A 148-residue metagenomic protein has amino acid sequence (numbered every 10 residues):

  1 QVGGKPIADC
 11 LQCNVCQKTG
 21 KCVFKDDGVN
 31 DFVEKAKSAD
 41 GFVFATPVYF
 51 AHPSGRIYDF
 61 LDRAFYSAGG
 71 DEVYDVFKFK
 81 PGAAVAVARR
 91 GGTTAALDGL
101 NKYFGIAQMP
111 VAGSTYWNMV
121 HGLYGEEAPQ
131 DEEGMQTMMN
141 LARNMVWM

Functional and structural regions predicted by a protein language model:
Q1-G3, T115-N118: Short, small-residue-rich loop/turn micro-motifs
Q1-V73, G125-M148: N-terminal beta1-alpha1-beta2 submodule of the flavodoxin-like/Rossmannoid cofactor-binding fold
F44, G82, H121: Short glycine-rich loop/turn motifs that provide flexible caps or phosphate-binding loops at active sites
H52, R56, G92-T93, S114 (+1 more regions): Gly/Ser/Thr-rich helix-start
G70-W117, E133-T137: Short, glycine-/small-residue-rich phosphate/pyrophosphate-handling segment
N118-E126: Internal, active-site/partner-interface "lid" segment
